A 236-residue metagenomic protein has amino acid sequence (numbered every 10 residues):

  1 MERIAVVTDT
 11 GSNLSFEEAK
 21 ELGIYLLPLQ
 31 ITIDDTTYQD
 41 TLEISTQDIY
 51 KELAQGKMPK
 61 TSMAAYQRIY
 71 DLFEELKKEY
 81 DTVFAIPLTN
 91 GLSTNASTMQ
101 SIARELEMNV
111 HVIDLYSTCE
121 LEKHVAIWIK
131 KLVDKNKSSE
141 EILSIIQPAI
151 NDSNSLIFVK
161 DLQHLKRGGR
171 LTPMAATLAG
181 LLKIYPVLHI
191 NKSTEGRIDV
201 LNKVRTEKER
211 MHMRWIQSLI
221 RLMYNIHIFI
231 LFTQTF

Functional and structural regions predicted by a protein language model:
M1, D35, K57-M58, F84-A85 (+2 more regions): A short, structure-level motif marking secondary-structure boundaries and short turns
R3, G11-A19, I24-Y25, Q30 (+5 more regions): Mixed-charge interfacial surface used for oligomerization/domain docking and macromolecular partner engagement
I4-M63, R68: N-terminal glycine-rich anion-binding loop in soluble enzyme alpha/beta folds
Y38, M58-A65, P87-G91, D114 (+1 more regions): Short secondary-structure transition/capping motifs
T41, T61-A65, P87, S138 (+1 more regions): Catalytic cores of large soluble enzymes that bind and process phosphate-bearing ligands
E52-K57, F73-E75, K130-N136, V159: A general structural signal for short secondary-structure boundary/capping elements
R68-A96: N-terminal glycine-rich phosphate/adenylate-binding segment common to multiple enzyme folds
